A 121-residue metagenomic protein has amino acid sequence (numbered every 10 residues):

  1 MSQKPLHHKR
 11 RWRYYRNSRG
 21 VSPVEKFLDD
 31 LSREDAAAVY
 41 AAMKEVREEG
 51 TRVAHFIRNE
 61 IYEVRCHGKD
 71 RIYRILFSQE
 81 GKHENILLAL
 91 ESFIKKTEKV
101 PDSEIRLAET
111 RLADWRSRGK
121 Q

Functional and structural regions predicted by a protein language model:
M1-I72, G81-I86, F93-Q121: Basic, Lys/Arg-enriched alpha-helical interface segments
